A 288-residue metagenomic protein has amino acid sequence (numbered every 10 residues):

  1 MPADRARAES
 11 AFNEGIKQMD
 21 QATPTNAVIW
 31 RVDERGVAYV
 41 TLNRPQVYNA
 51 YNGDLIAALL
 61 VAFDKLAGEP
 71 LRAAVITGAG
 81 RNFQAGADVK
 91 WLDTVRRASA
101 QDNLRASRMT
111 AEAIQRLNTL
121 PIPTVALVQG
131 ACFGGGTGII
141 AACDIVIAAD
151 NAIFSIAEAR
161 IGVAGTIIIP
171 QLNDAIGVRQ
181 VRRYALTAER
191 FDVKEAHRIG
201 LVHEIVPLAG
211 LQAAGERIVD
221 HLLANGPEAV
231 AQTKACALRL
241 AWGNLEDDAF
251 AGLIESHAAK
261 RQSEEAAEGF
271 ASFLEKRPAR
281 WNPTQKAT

Functional and structural regions predicted by a protein language model:
P2, F12-R35, A188-K194, A209-A213 (+1 more regions): C-terminal alpha-helix plus adjacent terminal tail
A8, F12-A79, Q115, T288: Conserved CoA-thioester-binding segment of acyl-CoA-metabolizing enzymes
V40, R44, L59, I76 (+5 more regions): Terminal peptide-recognition signature
P45-Y48, G80-R81, G86-V89, A131 (+2 more regions): A short, glycine- and basic residue-enriched loop/turn that sits immediately adjacent to a domain's principal
I56, V89, S107-T110, I169 (+4 more regions): A general structural signal for well-ordered alpha-helical segments in protein cores
G78-A113, C132, N244: Glycine- (often His-adjacent) and acidic-residue-rich active-site loop that binds/positions the CoA thioester
Q115-E228, S263, A267-A271, R277 (+1 more regions): Crotonase-fold acyl-CoA enzyme core
